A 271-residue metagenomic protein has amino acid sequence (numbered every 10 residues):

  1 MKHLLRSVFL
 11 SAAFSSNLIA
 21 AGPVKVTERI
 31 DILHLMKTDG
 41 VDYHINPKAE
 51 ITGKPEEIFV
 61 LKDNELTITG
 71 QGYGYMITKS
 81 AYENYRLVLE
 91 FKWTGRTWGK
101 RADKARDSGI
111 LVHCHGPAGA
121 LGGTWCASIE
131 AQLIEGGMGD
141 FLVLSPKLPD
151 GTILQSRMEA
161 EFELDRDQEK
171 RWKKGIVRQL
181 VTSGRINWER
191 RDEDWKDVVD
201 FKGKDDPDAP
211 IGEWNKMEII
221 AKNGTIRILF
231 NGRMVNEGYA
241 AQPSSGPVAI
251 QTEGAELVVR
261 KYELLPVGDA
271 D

Functional and structural regions predicted by a protein language model:
K2-L10: Sec-dependent signal peptide recognition, specifically the positively charged N-region followed immediately by
F9-A21: Hydrophobic h-region of N-terminal signal peptides that target proteins for export in Gram-negative bacteria
A21-D271: Carbohydrate-interacting regions of secretory-pathway proteins
